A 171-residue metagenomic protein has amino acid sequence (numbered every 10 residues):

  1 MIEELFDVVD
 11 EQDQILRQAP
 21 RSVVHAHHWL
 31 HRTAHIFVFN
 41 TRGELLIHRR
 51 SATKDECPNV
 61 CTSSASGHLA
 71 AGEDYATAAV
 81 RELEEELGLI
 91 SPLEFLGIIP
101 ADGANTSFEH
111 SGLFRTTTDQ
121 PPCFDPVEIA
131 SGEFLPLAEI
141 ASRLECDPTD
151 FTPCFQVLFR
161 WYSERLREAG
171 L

Functional and structural regions predicted by a protein language model:
M1-H35, T41: Acidic, metal-coordinating catalytic segment for phosphate/diphosphate chemistry, firing primarily on the Nudix
L5, E11, H25-A26, C57 (+5 more regions): Glycine-rich, flexible loop/turn motifs
Q14-Q18, G43-R49, P121-D125: Short, well-ordered strand-loop elements centered on a beta-strand within folded domains, enriched for acidic residues
P20-S22, N59, A71, G97-P100 (+1 more regions): Nudix hydrolase/Nudix homology domain
H27-W29, E56-C61, L135-P136: A short, polar/proline- and glycine-enriched secondary-structure boundary/capping micro-motif
T33-A65: A glycine-rich, hydrophobic loop/mini-helix early in the fold
I36, S64-A65, F95, G112-F114: A structural signal for short, well-ordered beta-strand segments
L46-I47, T62-L96: The catalytic Nudix box helix
